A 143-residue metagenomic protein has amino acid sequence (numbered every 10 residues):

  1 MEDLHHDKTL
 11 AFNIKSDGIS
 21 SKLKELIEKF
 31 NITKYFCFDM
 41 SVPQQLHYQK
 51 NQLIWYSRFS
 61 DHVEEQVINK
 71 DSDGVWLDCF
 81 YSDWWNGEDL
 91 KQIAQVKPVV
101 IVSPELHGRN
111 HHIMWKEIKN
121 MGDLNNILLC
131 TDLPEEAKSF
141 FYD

Functional and structural regions predicted by a protein language model:
M1-D3, K22-L26, D89-L90, M114-I118: A general structural detector for well-ordered alpha-helical segments in enzyme core domains, enriched
M1-G18, E25-E28, I32-P43, K50-D61 (+2 more regions): An active-site metal/cofactor-coordinating segment within enzyme catalytic domains
G18-I19, E136: Short phosphate-engaging motifs
S21, L46, H111: Short Asp/Glu-rich motifs
L23, Y48, A137-F141: Hydrophobic packing residues within well-ordered alpha-helices of enzyme cores
Y56-D143: C-terminal active-site rim and adjoining tail of enzyme catalytic domains
